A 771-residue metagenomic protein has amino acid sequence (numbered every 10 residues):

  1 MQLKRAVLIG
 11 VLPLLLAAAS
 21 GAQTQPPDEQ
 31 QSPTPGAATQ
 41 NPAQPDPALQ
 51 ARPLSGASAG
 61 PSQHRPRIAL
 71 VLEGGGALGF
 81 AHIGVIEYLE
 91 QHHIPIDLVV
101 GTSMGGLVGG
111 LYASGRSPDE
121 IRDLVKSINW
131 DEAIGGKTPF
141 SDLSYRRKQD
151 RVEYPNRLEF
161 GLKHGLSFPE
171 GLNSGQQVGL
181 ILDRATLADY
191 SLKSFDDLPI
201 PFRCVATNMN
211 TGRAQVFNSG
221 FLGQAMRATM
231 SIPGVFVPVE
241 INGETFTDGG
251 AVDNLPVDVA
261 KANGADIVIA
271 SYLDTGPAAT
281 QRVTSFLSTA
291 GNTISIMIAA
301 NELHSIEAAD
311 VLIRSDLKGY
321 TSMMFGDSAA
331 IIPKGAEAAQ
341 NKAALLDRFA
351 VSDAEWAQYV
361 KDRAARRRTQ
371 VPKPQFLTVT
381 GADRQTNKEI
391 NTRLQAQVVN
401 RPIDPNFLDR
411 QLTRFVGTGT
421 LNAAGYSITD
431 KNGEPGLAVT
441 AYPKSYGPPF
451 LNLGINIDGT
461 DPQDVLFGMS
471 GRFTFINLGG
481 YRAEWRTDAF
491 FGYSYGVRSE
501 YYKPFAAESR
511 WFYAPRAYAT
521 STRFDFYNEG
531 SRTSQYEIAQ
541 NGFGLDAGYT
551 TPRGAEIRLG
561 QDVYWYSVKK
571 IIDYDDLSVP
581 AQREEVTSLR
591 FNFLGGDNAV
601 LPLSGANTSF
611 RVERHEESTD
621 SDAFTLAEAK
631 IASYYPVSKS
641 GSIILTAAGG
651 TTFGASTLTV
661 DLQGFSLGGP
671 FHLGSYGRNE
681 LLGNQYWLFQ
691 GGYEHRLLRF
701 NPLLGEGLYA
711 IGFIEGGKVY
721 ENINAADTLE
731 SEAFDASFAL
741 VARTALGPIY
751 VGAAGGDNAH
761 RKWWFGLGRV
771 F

Functional and structural regions predicted by a protein language model:
M1-G10: Bacterial N-terminal signal peptides that target proteins for export
I9-A17: Bacterial N-terminal signal peptides
G21-T102, G110-T429, P443-S445: Patatin-like phospholipase
G75, G105, I121, G212 (+17 more regions): Buried hydrophobic packing residues in well-ordered domains
A206-M209, N218, S315, G381-D383 (+10 more regions): Flexible glycine-/small-residue-rich
G276-T280, S285, D347-R363, Q561-Y564 (+3 more regions): Acidic/histidine-enriched alpha-helical segments
N406-F407, Q411, A423-R590, G596 (+4 more regions): Gram-negative/organellar outer-membrane beta-barrel architecture
G436, P448-T460, T487, D575-D576 (+5 more regions): C-terminal outer-membrane beta-barrel translocator/porin domains of Gram-negative envelope proteins and their
